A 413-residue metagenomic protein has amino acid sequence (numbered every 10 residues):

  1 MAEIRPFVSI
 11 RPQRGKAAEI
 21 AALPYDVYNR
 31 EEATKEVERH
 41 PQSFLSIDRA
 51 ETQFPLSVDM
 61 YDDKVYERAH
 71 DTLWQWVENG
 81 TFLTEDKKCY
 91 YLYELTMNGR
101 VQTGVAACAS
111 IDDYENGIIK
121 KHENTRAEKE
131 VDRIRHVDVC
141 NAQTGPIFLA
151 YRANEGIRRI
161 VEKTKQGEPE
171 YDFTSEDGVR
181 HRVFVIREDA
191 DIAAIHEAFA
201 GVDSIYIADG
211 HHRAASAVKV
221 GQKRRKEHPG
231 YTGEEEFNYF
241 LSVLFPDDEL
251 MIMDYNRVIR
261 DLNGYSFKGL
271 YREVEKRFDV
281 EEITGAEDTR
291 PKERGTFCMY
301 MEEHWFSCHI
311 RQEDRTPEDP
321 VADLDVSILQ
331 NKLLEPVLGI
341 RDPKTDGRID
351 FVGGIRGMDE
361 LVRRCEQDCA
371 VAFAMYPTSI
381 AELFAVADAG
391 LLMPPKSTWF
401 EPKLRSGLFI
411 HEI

Functional and structural regions predicted by a protein language model:
M1-I413: Surface-exposed, charge/polar-rich loops and edge strands
